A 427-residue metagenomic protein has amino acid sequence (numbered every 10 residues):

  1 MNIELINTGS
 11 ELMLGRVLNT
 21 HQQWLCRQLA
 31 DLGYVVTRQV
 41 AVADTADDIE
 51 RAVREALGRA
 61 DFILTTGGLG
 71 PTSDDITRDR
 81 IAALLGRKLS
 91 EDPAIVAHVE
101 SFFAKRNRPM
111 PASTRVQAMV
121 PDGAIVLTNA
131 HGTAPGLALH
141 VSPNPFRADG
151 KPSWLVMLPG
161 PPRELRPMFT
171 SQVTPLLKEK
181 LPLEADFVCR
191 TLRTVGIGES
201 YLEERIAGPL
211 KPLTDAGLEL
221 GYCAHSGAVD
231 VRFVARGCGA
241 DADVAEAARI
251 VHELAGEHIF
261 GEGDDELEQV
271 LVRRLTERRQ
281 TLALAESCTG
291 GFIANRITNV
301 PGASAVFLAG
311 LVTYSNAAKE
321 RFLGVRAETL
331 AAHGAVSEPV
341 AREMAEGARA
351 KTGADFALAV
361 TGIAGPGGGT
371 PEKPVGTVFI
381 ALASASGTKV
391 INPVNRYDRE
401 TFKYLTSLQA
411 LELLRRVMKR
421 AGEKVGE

Functional and structural regions predicted by a protein language model:
M1-E4: Extreme N-terminal starter segment of soluble prokaryotic enzymes
T8-S10, T65-S73, P159-G160, R236-G237 (+1 more regions): Glycine-rich beta-strand-to-loop/alpha-helix junction loops that act as flexible
L12-Q22: Glycine- and acidic-residue-enriched helix-capping/strand-helix junction motifs
Q23-K105, P109-Q117, E338-G353: N-terminal small/polar loop signature for handling phosphorylated ligands or for N-terminal nucleophile
D48, D75-K180: Proline/glycine-rich low-complexity loops and linkers
P135-L139, V231, T377-A383: Short beta-strand scaffold segments in enzyme catalytic cores
P143-G227, V234-R236, A242-V244: Accessory alpha-helical/coil subdomains and C-terminal extensions that flank or cap enzyme catalytic cores
D241-E427: Short alpha-helical segments enriched in small residues
